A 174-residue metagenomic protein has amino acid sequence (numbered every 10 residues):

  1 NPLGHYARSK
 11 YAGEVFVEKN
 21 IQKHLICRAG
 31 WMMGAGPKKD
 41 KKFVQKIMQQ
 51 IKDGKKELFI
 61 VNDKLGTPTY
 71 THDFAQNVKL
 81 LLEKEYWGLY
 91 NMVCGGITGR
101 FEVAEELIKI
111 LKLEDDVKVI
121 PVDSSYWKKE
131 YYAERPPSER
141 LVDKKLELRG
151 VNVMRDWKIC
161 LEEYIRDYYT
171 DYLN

Functional and structural regions predicted by a protein language model:
L3-Y6, D63: Catalytic tyrosine of NAD(P)H-dependent dehydrogenase/reductases that use a Tyr as the general acid/base
S9: Active-site helix of classical SDR
V15-G66, H72-K79: NAD(P)-dependent short-chain dehydrogenase/reductase
I26, P68, I97, R140-L141 (+1 more regions): Short aromatic/basic micro-patch
F74, V78, M92, V103 (+2 more regions): Non-catalytic, hydrophobic alpha-helical segments
N77, K84-Y131, Y172-L173: Mid/C-terminal beta-alpha module of Rossmann-like enzyme folds, strongest in SDR-family dehydrogenases/epimerases
W127-E147: A hydrophobic C-terminal alpha-helical subdomain
E147, D156-N174: Amphipathic terminal alpha-helices
